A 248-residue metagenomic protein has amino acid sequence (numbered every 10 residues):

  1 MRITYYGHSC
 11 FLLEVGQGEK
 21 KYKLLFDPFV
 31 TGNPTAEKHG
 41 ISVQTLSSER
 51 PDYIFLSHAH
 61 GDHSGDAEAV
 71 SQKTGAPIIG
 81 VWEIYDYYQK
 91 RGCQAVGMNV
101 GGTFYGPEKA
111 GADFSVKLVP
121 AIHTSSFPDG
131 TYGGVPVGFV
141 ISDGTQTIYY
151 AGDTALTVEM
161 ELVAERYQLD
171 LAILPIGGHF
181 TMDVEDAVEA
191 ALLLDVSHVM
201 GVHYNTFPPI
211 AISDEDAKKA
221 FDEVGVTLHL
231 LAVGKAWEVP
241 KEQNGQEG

Functional and structural regions predicted by a protein language model:
M1-K23, P28-N33, E37-I41, A110-D113 (+5 more regions): Zn-dependent metallo-beta-lactamase
M1-R2, Q72-P77, Q146-I148: Short active-site oxyanion
G16-L56, G65-A69, T124-G130, T154-R166: Pre-active-site segment of Zn-dependent metallo-hydrolases
L25-P28, P51-A59, I79-W82, Y149-T154 (+3 more regions): Active-site neighborhood of phospho(di)ester-bond hydrolases with catalytic His/Asp-centered motifs
N33, H60-G65, Y85-Y88, G102-Y105 (+5 more regions): Active-site environment of divalent metal-dependent phosphoester hydrolases
I41-I122: Active-site HxH/HxHxD metal-binding segment of metal-dependent hydrolases
P77, Y85, Q89-A110, V188 (+1 more regions): Binuclear metal-ion centers of metallo-dependent hydrolases, dominated by the metallo-beta-lactamase
S125-L193: Active-site-proximal loop/helix segments of hydrolase catalytic cores
